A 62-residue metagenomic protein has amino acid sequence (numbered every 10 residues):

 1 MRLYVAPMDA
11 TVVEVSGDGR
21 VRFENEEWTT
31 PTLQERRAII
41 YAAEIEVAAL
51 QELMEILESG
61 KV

Functional and structural regions predicted by a protein language model:
M1-A38: N-terminal acidic leader/helix
M1-R2, E58-V62: Short intrinsically disordered terminal tails
R37-M54, E58: Alpha-helical coiled-coil heptad-repeat register
